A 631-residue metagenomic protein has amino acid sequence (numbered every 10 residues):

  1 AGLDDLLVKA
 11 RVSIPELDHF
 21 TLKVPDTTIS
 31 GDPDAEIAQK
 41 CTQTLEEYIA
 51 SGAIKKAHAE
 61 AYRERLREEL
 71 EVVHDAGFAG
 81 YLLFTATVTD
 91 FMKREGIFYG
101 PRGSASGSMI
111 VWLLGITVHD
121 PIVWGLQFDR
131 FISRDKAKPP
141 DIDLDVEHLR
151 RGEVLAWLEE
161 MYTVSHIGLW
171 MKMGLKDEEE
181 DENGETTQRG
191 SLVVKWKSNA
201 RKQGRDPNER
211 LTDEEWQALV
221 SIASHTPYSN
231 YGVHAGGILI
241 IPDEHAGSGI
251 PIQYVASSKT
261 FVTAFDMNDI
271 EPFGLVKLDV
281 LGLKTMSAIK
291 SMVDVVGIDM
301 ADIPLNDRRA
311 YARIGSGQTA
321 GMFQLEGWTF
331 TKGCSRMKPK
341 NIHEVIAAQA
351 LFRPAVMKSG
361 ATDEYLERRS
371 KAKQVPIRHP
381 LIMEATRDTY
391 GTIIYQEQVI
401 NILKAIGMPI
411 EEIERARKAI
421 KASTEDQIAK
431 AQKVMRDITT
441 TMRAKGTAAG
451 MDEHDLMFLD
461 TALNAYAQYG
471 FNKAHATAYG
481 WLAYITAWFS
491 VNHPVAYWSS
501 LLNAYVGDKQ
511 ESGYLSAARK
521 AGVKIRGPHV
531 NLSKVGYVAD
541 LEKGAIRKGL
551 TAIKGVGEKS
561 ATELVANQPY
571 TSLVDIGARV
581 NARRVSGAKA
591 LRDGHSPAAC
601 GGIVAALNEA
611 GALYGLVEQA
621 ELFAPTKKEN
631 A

Functional and structural regions predicted by a protein language model:
A1, L7-A631: Noncatalytic, beta-rich nucleic-acid-contacting surfaces in large DNA/RNA-processing enzymes
